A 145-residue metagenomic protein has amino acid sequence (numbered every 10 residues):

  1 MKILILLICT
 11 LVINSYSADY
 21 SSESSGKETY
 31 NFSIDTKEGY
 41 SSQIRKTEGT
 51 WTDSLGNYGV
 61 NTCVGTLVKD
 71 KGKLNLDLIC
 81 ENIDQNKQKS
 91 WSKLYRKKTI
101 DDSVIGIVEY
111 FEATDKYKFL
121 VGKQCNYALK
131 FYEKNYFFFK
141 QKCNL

Functional and structural regions predicted by a protein language model:
I3-I13: Sec-dependent N-terminal signal peptides
A18-L145: Beta-strand-enriched cores of mature, soluble protein domains
